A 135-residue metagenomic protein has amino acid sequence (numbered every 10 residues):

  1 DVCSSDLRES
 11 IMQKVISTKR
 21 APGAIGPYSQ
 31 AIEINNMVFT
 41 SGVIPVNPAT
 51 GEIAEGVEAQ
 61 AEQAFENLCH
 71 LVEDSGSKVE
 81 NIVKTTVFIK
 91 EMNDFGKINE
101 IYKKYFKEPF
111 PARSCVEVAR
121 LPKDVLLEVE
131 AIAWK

Functional and structural regions predicted by a protein language model:
D1-S4: Short, small-residue-biased leader/transition segments that mark boundaries at the very start of proteins
L7-I11: Residue-level detector of intrinsically disordered terminal segments
M12-K135: Short, polar/acidic, helix-capping and beta-turn segments at strand->helix junctions that line the mouths
